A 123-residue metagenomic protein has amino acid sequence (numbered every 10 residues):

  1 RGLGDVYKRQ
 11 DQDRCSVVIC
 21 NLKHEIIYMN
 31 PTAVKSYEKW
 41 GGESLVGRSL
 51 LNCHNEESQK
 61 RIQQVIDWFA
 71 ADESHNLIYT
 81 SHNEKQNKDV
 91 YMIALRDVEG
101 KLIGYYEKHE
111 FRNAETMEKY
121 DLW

Functional and structural regions predicted by a protein language model:
G2-Y7: Short, small-residue-biased leader/transition segments that mark boundaries at the very start of proteins
K8-D67, L122: PAS-family sensory domains
Y37-E38, G47-R48, A70-D72, D97-E99 (+1 more regions): Short, low-complexity, polar/charged sequence segments that are solvent-exposed and flexible
H54-E57, W68-D72, H82-K85: Short loop/turn segments at beta-alpha junctions that line or gate ligand-sensing/allosteric surfaces
E73, L77-D89, D97, I103: Per-ARNT-Sim (PAS) sensory domains and their PAS-associated C-terminal
L95-W123: Sensory coupling linkers of modular signal transduction proteins
